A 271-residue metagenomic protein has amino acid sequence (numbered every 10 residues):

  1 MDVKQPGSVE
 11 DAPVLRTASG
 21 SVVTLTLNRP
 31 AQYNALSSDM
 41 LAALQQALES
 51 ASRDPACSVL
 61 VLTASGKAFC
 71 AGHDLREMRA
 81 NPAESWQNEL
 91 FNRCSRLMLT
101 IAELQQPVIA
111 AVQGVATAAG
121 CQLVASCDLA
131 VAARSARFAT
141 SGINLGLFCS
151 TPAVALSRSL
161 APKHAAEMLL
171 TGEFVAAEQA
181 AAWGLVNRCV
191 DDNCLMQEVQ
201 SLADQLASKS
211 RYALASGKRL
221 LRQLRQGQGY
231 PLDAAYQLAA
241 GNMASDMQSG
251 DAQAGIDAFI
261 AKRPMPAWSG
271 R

Functional and structural regions predicted by a protein language model:
M1-G20, G172-E178, Q197, S201-D204 (+1 more regions): C-terminal alpha-helix plus adjacent terminal tail
M1-S65, L99, M196: Conserved CoA-thioester-binding segment of acyl-CoA-metabolizing enzymes
L25, R29, L44, L62 (+6 more regions): Terminal peptide-recognition signature
Q32, L129, L185, P264-M265: Activation segment of ePK-like protein kinases, specifically the conserved APE
A35-S38, A71, A80, L170-T171 (+4 more regions): Phosphate-coordinating loops and pocket residues in cytosolic domains that bind phosphorylated ligands
A42, A64-T100, A116, G227-P231: Glycine- (often His-adjacent) and acidic-residue-rich active-site loop that binds/positions the CoA thioester
L48, F69, F138, F259 (+1 more regions): Conserved hydrophobic/aromatic "anchor" residues that stabilize well-ordered secondary structure elements
L99-L214, S249, A254: Crotonase-fold acyl-CoA enzyme core
